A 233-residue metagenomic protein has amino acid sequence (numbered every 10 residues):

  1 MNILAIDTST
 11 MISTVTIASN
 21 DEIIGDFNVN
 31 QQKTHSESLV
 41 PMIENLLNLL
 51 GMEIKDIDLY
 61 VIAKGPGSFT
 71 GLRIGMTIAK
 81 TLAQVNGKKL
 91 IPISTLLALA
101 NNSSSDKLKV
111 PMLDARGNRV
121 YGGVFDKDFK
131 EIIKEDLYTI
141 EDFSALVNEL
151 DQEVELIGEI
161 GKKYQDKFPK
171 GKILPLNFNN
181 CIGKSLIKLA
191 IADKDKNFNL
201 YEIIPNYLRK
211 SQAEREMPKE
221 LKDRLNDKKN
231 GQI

Functional and structural regions predicted by a protein language model:
M1-K64: N-terminal beta-alpha supersecondary unit
I3-A5, V61, G71, K109-M112: Short glycine-aspartate micro-motif
S13-A18, R119-V124, N206: Short beta-strand scaffold segments in enzyme catalytic cores
E22, K89-C181, Q212, I233: Surface "functional belts" at beta-alpha junctions
N30-S38, F69, R73, T77 (+2 more regions): Residues at secondary-structure transition points
L59-L90, T95: DPxDG-like acidic metal-binding loop motif
P175-I233: Acyltransferase
